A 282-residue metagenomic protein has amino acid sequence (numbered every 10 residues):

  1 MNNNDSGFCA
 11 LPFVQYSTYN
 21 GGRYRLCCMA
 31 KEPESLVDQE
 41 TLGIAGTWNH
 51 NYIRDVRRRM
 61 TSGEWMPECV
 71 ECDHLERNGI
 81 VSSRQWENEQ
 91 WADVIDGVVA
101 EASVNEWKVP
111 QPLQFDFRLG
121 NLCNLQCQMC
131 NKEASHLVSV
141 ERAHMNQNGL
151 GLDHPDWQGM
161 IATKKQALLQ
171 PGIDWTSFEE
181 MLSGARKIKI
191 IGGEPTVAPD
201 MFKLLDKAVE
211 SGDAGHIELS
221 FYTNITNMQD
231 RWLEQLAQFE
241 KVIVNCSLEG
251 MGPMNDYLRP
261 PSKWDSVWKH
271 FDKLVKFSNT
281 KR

Functional and structural regions predicted by a protein language model:
M1-L11: Short, basic/aromatic recognition patches
L11, Y24-M29, W65-R77, L122-K132: Local cysteine-cluster metal-coordination motifs and their immediate loop/turn environment, predominantly Fe-S cluster
T18-G21: Short, acidic, Ser/Thr-enriched surface-loop or helix-capping motifs
M29-N78, F277-T280: C-terminal accessory region of radical SAM enzymes
K31-D38, E76-E87, E133-E141: Iron-sulfur (Fe-S) cluster-binding segments and ferredoxin-like electron-carrier domains, especially [2Fe-2S]
G79-L113, C123-L125, N146, L169: Recognition helices and adjacent regulatory flanks at domain boundaries
P112-L122, E133-G172, S183-P199, S211-D230 (+2 more regions): Core AdoMet radical
L205, L233, W268-V275: Generic structural signal for well-ordered alpha-helices, preferentially at hydrophobic/aromatic core positions
